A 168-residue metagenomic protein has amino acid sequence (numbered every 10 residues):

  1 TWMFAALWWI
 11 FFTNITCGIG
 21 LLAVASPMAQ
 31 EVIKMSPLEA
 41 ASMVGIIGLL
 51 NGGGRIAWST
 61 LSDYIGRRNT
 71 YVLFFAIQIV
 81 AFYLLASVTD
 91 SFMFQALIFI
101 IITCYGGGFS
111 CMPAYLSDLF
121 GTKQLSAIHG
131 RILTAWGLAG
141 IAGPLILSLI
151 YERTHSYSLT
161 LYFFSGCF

Functional and structural regions predicted by a protein language model:
T1-T60, P113, G143, L147: Extracytoplasmic gate region of multi-pass secondary transporters
F12, G45-L49, A76, F99 (+2 more regions): Transmembrane alpha-helical cores of Major Facilitator Superfamily
A25, G107-F120: Intracellular juxtamembrane helix-capping segments at the cytosolic ends of symmetry-related transmembrane helices
L49, L119-T154: A late C-terminal transmembrane helix in Major Facilitator Superfamily
D63-F75: Cytoplasmic membrane-interface "Motif A"-like loop-to-helix N-cap segments of 12-TM Major Facilitator Superfamily
I77-T89: C-terminal ends and interior cores of transmembrane alpha-helices in multi-pass membrane transporters/permeases
S87-L97: Helix-loop junctions at membrane interfaces in 12-TM secondary transporters
L159-F168: Symmetry-related core transmembrane helices of the 12-TM Major Facilitator Superfamily/SLC fold
